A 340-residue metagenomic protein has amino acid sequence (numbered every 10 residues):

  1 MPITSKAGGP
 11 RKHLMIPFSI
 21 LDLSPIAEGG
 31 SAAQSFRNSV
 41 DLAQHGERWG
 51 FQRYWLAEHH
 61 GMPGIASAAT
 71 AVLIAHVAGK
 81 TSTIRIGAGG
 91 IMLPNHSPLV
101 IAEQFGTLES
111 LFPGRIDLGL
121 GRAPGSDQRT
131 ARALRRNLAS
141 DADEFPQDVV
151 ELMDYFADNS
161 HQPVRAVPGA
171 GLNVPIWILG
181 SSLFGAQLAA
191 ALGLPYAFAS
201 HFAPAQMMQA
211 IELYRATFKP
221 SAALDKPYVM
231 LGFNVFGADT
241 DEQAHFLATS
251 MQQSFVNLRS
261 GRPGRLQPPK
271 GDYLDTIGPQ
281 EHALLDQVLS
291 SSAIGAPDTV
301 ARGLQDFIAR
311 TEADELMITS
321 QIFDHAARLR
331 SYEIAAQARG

Functional and structural regions predicted by a protein language model:
P2-T81: N-terminal beta1-alpha1-beta2 module of alpha/beta enzyme domains
G9-K12, R132, L138-A166, Q206-A313: An alpha-helical appendage that flanks or caps ligand/catalytic pockets
P17-A32, P94-A157, Y196, P204: Flexible, glycine-rich active-site loops centered on histidine and acidic residues that chelate a metal or position
F18, G50, E58, V77 (+5 more regions): Conserved, mostly hydrophobic/aromatic
F18-D22, Y54-L56, I86-A88, I116-L120 (+4 more regions): Hydrophobic faces of well-ordered beta-strands that scaffold small-molecule active sites in alpha/beta enzyme cores
D22-R37, I91-L99, A170-G180, V288-P297: Active-site mouth loops of central-metabolism enzymes
E47, I74-T83, E109-R115, A190-A191 (+2 more regions): Acidic (Asp/Glu)-rich catalytic clusters
F184-A186, A190-I211: A conserved active-site cap/scaffold subdomain adjacent to cofactor or substrate pockets
